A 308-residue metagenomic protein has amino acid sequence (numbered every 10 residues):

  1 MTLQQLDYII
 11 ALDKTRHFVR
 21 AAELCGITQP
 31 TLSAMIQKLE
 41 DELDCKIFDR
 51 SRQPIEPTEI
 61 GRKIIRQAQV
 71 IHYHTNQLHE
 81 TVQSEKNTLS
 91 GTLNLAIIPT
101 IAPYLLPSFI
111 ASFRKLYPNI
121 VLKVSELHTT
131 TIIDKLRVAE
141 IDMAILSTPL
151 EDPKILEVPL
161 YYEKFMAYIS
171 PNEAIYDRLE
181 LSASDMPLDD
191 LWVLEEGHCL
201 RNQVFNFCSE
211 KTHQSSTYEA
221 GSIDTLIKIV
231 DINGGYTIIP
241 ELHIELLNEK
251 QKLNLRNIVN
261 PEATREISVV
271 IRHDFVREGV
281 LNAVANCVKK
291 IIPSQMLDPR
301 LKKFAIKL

Functional and structural regions predicted by a protein language model:
I10-T28, R52: Short helix-boundary/capping micro-motifs
F18-E23, P30, Q37, I133 (+1 more regions): Residues within helix-turn-helix
E40-E59: A short LG(V/I)-centered, amphipathic sequence patch enriched for acidic residue(s) preceding the LG motif
S90-P153, A220-S222: Central regulatory/effector-binding core of bacterial HTH transcription factors
L105, P171, N254-L297: A late-sequence structural motif
H128-I141, L146-S147, G197-R256, L301 (+1 more regions): Hydrophobic hinge/microswitch elements
D152-L191: Flexible hinge/capping segments at coil-to-helix
Y176-D177, D189-K211, R277-N286, I291-A305: Secondary-structure junction motif
